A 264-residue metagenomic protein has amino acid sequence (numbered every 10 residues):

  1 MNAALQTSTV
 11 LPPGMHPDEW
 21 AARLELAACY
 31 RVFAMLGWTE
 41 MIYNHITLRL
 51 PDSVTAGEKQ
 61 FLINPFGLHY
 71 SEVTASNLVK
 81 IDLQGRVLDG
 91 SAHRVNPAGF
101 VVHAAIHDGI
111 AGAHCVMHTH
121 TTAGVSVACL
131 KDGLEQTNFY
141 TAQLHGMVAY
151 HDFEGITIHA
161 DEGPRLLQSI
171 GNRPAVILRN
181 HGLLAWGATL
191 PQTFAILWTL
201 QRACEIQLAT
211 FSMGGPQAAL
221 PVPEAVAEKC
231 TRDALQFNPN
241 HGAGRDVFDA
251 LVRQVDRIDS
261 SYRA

Functional and structural regions predicted by a protein language model:
M1-A264: Glycine-rich flexible loops
